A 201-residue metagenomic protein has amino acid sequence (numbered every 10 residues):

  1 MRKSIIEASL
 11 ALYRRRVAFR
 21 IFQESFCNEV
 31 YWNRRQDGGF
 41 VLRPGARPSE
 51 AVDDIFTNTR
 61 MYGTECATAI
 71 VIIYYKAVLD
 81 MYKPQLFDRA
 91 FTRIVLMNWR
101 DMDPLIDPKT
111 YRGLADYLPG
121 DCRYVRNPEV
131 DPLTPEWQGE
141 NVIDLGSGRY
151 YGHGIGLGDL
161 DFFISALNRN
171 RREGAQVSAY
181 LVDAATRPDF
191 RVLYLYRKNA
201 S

Functional and structural regions predicted by a protein language model:
M1-C122, R126-E136, E140, L145-S201: Cysteine-nucleophile amide-bond enzymes
